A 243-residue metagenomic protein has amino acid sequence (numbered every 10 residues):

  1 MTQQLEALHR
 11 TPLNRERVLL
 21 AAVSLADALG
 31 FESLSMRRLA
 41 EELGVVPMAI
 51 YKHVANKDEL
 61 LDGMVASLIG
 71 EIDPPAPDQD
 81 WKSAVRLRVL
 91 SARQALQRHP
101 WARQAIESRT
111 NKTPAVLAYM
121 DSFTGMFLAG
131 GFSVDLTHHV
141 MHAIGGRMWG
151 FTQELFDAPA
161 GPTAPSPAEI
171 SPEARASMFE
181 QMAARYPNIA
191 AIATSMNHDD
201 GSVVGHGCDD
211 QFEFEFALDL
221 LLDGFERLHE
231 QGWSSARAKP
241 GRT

Functional and structural regions predicted by a protein language model:
M1-L29, S33-R38, E42-V45, V54-D62: Basic, helix-initiating cap at the start of DNA-binding domains
T2, D157-T243: C-terminal peripheral helix-coil segments that are non-catalytic and often amphipathic
R17-S24, L29, E59-P75, A84-Q94 (+2 more regions): Alpha-helical structural segments
H53-V54, V140: Residues in the recognition helix of alpha-helical DNA-binding motifs
M64, L68, I72, M148-T152 (+1 more regions): Hydrophobic recognition helices of helix-based DNA-binding modules
D73-A118, V134-T137, M141-I144: Hydrophobic alpha-helical connector segments
S122-F179: A contiguous pocket-lining binding segment that forms or flanks enzyme active sites
